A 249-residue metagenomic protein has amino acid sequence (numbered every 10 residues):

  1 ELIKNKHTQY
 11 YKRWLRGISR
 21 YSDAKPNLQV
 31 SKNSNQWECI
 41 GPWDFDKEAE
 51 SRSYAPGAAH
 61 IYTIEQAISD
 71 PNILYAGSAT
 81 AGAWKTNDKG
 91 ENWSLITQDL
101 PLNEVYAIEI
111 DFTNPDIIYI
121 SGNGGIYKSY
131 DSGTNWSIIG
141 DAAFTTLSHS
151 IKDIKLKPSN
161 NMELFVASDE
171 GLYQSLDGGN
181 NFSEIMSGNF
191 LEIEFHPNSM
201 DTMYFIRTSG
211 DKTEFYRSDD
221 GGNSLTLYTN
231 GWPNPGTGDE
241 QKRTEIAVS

Functional and structural regions predicted by a protein language model:
E1-S249: Extracellular glycan-interacting surfaces
